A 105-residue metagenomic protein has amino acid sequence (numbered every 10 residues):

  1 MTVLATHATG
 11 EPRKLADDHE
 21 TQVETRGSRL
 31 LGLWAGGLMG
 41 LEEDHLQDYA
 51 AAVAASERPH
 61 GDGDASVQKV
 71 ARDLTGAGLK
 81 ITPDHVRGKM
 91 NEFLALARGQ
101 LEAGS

Functional and structural regions predicted by a protein language model:
M1-S105: A charge-rich, low-complexity, intrinsically flexible signal that marks solvent-exposed coils, linkers, repeats
